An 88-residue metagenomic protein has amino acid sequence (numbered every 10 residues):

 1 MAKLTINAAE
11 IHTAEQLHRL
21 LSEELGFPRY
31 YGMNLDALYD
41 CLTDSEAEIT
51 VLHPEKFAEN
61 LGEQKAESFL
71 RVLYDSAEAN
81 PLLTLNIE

Functional and structural regions predicted by a protein language model:
M1-E88: Positively charged, polar, low-complexity stretches
